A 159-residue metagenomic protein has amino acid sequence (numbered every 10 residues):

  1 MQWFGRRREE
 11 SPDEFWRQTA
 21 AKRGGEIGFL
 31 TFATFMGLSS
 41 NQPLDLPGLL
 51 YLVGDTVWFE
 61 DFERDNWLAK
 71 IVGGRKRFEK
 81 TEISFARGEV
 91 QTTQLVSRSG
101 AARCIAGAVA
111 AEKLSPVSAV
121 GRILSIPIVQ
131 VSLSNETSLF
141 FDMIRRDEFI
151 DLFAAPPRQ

Functional and structural regions predicted by a protein language model:
M1-I71, K80: Anionic N-terminal interaction surfaces
W3-F4, R75-Q159: Acidic, Ser/Thr- and proline-rich intrinsically disordered linker/docking segments of eukaryotic scaffolds
